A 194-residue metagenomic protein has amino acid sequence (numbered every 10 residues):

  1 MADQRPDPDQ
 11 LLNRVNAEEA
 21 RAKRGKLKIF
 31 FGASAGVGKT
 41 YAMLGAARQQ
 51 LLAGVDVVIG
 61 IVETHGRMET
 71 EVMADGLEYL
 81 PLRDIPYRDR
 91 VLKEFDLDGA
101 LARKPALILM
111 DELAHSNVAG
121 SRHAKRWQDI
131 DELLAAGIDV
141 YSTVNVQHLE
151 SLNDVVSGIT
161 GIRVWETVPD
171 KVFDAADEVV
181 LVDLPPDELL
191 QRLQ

Functional and structural regions predicted by a protein language model:
D9-K23, F30: Pre-Walker A adenine-sensing motif
L11-R14, R88-F95, G161-R163: Short gly/ser/thr-rich secondary-structure transition/capping motifs
R24-A102: Conserved P-loop
Q49, E63-M68, A114-H115, V140 (+2 more regions): Conserved nucleotide-binding/hydrolysis micro-motifs of P-loop NTPases
D56, K104-L107, A136-S142: Loop/turn-to-beta-strand initiation segments
E112-W127, S151-D154: Conserved ATPase-coupling elements of RecA-like P-loop NTPase cores
K125-N145: Substrate-engagement module of ASCE P-loop NTPases
S142-Q194: Internal gly/pro-rich beta-alpha loop/helix module that stabilizes soluble enzyme cofactors or their anionic handles
